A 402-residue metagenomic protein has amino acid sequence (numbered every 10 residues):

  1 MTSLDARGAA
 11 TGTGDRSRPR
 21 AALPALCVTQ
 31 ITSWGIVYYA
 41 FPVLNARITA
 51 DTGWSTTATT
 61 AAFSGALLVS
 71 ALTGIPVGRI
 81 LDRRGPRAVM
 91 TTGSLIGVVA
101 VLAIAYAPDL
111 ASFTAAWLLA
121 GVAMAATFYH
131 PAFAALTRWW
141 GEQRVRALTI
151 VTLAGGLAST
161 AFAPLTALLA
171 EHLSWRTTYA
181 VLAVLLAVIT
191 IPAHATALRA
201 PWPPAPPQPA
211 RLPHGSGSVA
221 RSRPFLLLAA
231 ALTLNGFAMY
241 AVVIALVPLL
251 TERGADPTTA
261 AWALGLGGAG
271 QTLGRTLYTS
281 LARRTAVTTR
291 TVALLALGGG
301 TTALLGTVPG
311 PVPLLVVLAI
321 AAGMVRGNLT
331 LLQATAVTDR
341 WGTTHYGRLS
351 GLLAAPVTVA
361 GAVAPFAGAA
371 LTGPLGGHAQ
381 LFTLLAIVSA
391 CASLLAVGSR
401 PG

Functional and structural regions predicted by a protein language model:
A21-T56, G74-V77, A163, V242-V247: Extracytoplasmic
F41-N45, S222-T276: Extracytoplasmic gate region of multi-pass secondary transporters
L72-L110: Conserved MFS/SLC helix-loop-helix module at the cytosolic interface between two early adjacent transmembrane helices
T73-G85, G274-V287, T372: Helix-to-loop junctions at the C-terminal end of transmembrane segments in multipass secondary transporters
W117-L153, G342: Cytoplasmic helix-loop-helix junction between adjacent transmembrane helices in 12-TM secondary transporters
E142, V151-P201: Helix-loop-helix hairpin linking two adjacent transmembrane segments in secondary transporters
G267, Q271, T285-A336: C-terminal transmembrane helical hairpin of 12-TM major facilitator-type secondary transporters
R340-L375: A late C-terminal transmembrane helix in Major Facilitator Superfamily
